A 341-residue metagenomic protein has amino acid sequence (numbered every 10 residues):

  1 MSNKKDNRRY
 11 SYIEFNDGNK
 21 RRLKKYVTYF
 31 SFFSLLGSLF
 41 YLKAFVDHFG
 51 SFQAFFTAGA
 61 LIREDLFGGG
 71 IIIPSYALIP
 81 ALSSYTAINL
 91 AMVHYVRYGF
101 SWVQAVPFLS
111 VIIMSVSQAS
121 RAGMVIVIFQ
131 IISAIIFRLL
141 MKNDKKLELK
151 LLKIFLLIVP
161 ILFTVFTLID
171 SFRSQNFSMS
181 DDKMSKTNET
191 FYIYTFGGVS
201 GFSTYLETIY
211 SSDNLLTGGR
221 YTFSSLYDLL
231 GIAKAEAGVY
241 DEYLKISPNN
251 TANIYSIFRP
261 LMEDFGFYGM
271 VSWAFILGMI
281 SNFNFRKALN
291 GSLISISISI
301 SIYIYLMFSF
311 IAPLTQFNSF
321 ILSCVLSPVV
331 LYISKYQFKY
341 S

Functional and structural regions predicted by a protein language model:
M1, I73-A81, S319-S327: Alpha-helical transmembrane segments of polytopic membrane proteins
S2-S11, S334-S341: Membrane-interface capping segments at transmembrane-helix boundaries
K5-L147, F163-S174: Membrane-embedded catalytic interface detector for glycan/lipid assembly enzymes
F56-I73, F163-G278: Small-residue-enriched transmembrane helix-hairpin modules in multi-pass membrane proteins
P80-S83, F100-P107, P248-N253, I294-I302: Short hydrophobic alpha-helical membrane-embedded segments
N89, N250-S341: Hydrophobic alpha-helical segments
V103-I113, F155-V159, G278, S295-Y305: Central hydrophobic cores of alpha-helical transmembrane segments in multi-pass integral membrane proteins
I136, K142-S174, S301-Q316, S327-Y332: Alpha-helical transmembrane segments and their immediate juxtamembrane flanks in integral membrane proteins
